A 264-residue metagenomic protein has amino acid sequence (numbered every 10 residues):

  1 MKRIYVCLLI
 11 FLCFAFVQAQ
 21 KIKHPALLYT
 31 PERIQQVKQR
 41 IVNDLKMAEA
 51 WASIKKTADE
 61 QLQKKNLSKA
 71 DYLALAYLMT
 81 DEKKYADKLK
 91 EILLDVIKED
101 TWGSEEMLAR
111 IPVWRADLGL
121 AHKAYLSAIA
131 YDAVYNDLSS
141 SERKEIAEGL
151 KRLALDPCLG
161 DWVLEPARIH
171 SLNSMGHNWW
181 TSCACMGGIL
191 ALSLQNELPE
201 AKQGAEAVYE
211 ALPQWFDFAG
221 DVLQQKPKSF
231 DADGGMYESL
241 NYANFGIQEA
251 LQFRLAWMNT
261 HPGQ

Functional and structural regions predicted by a protein language model:
M1-K21: Bacterial Sec-dependent N-terminal signal peptides
A26-I41, K46-Q264: Aromatic-lined, polymer-binding surfaces characteristic of secreted/periplasmic polysaccharide-degrading enzymes
